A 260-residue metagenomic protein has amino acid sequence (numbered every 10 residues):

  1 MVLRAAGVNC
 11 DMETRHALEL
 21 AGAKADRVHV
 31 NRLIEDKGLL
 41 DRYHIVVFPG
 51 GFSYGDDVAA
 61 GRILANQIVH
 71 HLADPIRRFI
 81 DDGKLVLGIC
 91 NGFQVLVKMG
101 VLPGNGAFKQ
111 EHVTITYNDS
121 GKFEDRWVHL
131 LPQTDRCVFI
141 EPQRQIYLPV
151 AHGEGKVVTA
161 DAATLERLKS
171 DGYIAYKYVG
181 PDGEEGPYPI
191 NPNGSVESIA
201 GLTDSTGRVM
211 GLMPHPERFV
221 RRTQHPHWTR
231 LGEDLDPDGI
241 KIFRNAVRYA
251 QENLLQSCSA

Functional and structural regions predicted by a protein language model:
M1-N105, Q110, I115-E124, A163-K169 (+2 more regions): N-terminal beta1-alpha1 cap of cysteine-dependent amidohydrolase-like domains
C10, A107-A151, A160: Alpha/beta-hydrolase-fold enzymes
K84, V128, A200: Residue-level detector of short, conserved catalytic/binding motifs and their immediate flanks
P132-A260: C-terminal and late-domain segments of enzyme folds
